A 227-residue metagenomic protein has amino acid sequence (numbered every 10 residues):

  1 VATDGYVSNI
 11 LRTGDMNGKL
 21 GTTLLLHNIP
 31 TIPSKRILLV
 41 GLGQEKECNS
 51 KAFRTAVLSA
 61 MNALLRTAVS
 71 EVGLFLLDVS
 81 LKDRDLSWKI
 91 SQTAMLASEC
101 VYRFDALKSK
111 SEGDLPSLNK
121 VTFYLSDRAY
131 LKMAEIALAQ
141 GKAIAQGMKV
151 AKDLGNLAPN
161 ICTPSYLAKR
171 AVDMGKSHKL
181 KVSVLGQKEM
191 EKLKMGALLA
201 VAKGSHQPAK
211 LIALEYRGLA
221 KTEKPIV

Functional and structural regions predicted by a protein language model:
V1-I226: Glycine-/small-residue-enriched capping loops at alpha/beta junctions
